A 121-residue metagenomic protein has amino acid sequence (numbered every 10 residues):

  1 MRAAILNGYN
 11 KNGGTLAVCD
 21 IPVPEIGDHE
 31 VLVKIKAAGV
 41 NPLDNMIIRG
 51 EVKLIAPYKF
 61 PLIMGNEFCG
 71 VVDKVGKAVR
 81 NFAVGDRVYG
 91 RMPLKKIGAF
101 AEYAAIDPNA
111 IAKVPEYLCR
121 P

Functional and structural regions predicted by a protein language model:
M1-A4: Short structural boundary motif marking the start of a folded domain
K11-L16, P42-L43: Short N-terminal binding/cap micro-motifs at the start of the first secondary-structure element
V18-D20, N45, Y103: Well-ordered beta-strand positions in beta-sheet-rich domains
P22-G39, V52-I97, Y117: Glycine-rich beta-strand-centered segment in the early N-terminal region that forms part of a ligand/cofactor-binding
L43-R49: Cytochrome P450 core scaffold surrounding the K-helix E-X-X-R motif and the conserved "meander" helix-loop region
K95-P108: A structural motif shared across PLP-dependent enzymes of the aminotransferase-like
A112: Nucleotide phosphate-binding site architecture
P121: C-terminal boundary of histidine-terminating zinc-finger modules
